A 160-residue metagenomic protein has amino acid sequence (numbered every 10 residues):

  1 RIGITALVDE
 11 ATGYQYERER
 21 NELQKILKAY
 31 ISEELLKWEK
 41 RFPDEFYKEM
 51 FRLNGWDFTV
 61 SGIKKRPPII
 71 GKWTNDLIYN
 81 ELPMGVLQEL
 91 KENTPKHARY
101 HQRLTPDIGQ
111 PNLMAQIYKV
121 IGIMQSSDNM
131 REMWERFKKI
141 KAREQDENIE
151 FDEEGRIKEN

Functional and structural regions predicted by a protein language model:
R1-N160: Positively charged, phosphate-engaging catalytic surfaces used for nucleic-acid and nucleotide handling
